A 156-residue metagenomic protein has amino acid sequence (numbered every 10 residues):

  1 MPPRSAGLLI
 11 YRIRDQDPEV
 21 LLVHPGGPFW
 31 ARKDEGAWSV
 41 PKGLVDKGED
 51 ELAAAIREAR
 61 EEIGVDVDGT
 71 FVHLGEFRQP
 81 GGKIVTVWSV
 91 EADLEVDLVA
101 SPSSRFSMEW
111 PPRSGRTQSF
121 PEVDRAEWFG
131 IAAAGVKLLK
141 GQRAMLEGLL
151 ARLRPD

Functional and structural regions predicted by a protein language model:
M1-S39, W88: N-terminal strand-loop-strand
R14-D17, G27-W30, D46-K47, G81-G82 (+1 more regions): Short, charged/polar surface micro-motifs in flexible loops or helix N-caps
R32, G48, K137: Residues that scaffold the ATP/ADP-binding catalytic core of kinase and kinase-like folds
S39-L74, G130: The catalytic Nudix box helix
V45, V67, A92, P102 (+1 more regions): Hydrophobic pocket-lining residues within nucleotide cofactor-binding pockets
E76-G115, E127, L149: Active-site-adjacent beta-strand/loop module that shapes the phosphate/pyrophosphate-binding cleft
G115-A132: Alpha-helix-centered segments that form part of catalytic cores
E127, I131-D156: Charged phosphate-binding loop/patch that engages nucleotide di/tri-phosphates or the phosphate backbone of nucleic
